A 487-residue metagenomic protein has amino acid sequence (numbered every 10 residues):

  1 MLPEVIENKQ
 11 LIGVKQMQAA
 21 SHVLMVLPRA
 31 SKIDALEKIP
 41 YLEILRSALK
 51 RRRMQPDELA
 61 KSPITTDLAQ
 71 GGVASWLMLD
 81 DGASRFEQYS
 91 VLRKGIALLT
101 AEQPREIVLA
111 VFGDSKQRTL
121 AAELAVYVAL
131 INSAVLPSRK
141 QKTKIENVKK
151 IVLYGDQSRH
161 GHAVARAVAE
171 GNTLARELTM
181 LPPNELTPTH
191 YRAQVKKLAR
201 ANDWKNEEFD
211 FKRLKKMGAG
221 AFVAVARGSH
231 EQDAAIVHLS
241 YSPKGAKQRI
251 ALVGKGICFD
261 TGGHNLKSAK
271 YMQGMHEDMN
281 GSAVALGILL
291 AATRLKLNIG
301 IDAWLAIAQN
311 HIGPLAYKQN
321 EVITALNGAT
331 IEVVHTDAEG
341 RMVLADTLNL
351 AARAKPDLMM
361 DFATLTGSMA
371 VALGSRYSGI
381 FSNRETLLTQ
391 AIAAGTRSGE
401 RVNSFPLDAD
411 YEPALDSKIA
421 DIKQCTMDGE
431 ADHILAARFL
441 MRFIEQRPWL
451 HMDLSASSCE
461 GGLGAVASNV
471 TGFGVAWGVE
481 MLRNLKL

Functional and structural regions predicted by a protein language model:
M1-G256: Short amphipathic alpha-helical segment within the helicase RecA-like ATPase core that mediates nucleic-acid
L2, L59, R192-L487: A generic structural signal for tightly packed, nonpolar segments enriched in small/aliphatic residues
